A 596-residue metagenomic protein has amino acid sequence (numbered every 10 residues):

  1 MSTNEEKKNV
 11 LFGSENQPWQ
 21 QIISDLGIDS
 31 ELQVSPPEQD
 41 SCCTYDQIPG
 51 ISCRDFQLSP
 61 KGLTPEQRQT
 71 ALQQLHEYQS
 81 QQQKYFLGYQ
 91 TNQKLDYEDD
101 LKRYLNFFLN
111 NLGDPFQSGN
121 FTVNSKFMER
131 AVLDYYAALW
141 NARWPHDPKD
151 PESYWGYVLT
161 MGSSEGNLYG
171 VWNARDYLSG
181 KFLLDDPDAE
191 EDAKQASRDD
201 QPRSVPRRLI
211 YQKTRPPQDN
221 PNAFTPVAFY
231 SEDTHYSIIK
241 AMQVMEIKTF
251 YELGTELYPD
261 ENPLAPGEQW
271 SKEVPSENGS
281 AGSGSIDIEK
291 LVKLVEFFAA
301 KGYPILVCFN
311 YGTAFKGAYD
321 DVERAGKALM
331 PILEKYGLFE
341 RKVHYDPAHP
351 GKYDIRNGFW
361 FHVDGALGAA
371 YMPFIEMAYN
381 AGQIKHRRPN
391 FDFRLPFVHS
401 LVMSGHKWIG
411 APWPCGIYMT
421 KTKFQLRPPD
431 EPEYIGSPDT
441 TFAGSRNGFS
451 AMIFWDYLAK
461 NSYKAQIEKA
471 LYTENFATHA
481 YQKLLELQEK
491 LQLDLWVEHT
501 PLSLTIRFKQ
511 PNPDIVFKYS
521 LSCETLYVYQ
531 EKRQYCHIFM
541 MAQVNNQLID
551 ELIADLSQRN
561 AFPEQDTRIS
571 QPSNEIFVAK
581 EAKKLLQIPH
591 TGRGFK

Functional and structural regions predicted by a protein language model:
M1-T70, L184-D219, E256-P263, G267 (+3 more regions): Eukaryotic N-terminal low-complexity, Ser/Thr- and Lys/Arg-rich leader segments that predominantly function as
S2-Y154, E165, R533-F539, Q543 (+1 more regions): N-terminal entrance/gating region of PLP-dependent enzymes' catalytic architecture
Q69-Q73, E77, P216, I239 (+4 more regions): Conserved C-terminal alpha-helix-loop-beta "cap" of PLP-dependent enzymes that closes/shapes the active-site mouth
L109-P115, F309, I453-K460: A short small-residue
F116-N124, W155-G162, P226, Y230 (+5 more regions): Conserved aromatic-histidine-acidic binding/catalytic patches
A137-A138, W172-D176, W455-K460: Short glycine/serine- and small hydrophobic-enriched flexible loop segments
A138-D150, G180-D186, L484-V497: Surface-exposed helix-capping loop/turn segments at secondary-structure junctions
S153, V158, G162-Y169, N173-R427: Conserved PLP-enzyme active-site core in the AAT-like
